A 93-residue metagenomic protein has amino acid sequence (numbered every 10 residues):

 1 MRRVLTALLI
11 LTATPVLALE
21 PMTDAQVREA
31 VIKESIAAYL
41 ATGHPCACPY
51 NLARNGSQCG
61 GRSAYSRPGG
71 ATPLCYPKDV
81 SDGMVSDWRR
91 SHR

Functional and structural regions predicted by a protein language model:
M1-V4: Positively charged n-region of N-terminal signal peptides that target proteins for export
T6-L8: Sec-dependent N-terminal signal peptides
A13-P15: N-terminal signal peptide c-region/cleavage motif recognized by signal peptidases
L19-R93: Post-signal/leader-peptide non-cytosolic segments of secretory proteins
